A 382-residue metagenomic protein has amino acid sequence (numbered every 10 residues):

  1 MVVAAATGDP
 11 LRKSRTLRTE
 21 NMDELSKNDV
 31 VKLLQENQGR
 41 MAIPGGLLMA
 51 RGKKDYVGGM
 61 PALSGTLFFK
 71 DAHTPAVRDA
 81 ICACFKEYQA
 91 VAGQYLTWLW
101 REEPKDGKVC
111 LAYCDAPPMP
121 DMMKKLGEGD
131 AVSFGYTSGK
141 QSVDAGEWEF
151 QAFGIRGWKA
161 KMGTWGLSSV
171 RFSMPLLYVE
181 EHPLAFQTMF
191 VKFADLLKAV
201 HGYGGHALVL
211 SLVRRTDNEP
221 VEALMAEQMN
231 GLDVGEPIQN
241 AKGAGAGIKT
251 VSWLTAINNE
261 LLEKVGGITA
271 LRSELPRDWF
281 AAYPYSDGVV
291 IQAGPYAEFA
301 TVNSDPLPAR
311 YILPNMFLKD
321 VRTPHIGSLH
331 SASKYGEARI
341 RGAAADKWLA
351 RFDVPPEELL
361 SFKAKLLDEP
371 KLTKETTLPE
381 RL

Functional and structural regions predicted by a protein language model:
V2-A6: Compositionally biased low-complexity segments, especially N-terminal hydrophobic helices that form the hydrophobic
N21-L96, R215-L382: C-terminal interaction module
G93-E227: Internal, hydrophobic cores of structured domains that mediate oligomerization or house catalytic pockets within large
